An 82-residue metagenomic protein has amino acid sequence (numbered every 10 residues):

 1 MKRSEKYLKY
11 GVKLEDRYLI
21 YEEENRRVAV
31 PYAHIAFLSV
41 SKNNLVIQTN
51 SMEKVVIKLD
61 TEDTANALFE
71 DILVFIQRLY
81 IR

Functional and structural regions predicted by a protein language model:
M1-E22: Negatively charged, low-complexity tracts enriched in Asp/Glu with abundant Ser/Thr
K2, Y7-L8, R27-V28, H34-R82: Acidic, Ser/Thr- and proline-rich intrinsically disordered linker/docking segments of eukaryotic scaffolds
